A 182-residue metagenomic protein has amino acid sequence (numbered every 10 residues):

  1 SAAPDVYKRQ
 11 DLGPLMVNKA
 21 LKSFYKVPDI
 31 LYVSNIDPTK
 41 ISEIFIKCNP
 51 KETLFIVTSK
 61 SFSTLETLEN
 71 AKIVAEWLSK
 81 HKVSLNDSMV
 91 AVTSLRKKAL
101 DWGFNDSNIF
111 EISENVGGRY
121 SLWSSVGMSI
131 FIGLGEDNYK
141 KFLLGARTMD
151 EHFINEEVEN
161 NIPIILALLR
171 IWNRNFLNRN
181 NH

Functional and structural regions predicted by a protein language model:
S1, I44-T53, L169-R179: Glycine-rich phosphate/diphosphate-binding loops that line cofactor/substrate pockets in enzymes
A2-Y7: Short, small-residue-biased leader/transition segments that mark boundaries at the very start of proteins
K8, L12, Y32-T39, E43-I44 (+4 more regions): Alpha-helix capping and helix-loop boundary segments enriched in small/acidic/polar residues
G13-N18, S42-F45, E66-N70, A99-N105 (+2 more regions): Short acidic, glycine/serine/threonine-rich loops at helix termini
P14-L54: Glycine-rich oxoanion-binding loops at beta->alpha junctions
D29-V33, E66-L68, D106, E156-N160: Short linear motifs at secondary-structure transitions and domain/linker junctions
I44-N49, A71-H81: Short, basic/hydrophobic alpha-helical segments
W77-H182: Active-site phosphate/pyrophosphate-binding segments
